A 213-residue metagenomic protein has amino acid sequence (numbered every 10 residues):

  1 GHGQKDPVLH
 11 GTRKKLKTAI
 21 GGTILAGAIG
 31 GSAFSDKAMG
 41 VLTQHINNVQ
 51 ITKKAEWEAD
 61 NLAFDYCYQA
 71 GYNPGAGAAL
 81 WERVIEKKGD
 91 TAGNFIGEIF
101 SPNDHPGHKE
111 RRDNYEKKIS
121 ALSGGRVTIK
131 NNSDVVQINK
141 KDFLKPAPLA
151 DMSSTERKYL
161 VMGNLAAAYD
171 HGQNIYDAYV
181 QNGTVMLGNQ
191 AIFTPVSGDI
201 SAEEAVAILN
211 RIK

Functional and structural regions predicted by a protein language model:
G1-S123, K141-D142, P148-M152, E156: A Zn2+-metalloprotease active-site environment signal
D113-K213: Terminal leader/tail segments of proteins
